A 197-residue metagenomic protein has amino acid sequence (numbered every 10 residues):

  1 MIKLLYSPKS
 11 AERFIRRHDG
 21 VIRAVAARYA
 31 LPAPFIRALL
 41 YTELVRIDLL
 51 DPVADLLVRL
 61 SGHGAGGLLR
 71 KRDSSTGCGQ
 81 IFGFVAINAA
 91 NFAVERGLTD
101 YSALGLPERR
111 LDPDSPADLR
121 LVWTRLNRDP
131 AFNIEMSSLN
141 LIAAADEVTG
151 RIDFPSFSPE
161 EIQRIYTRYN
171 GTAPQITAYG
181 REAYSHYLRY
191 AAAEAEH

Functional and structural regions predicted by a protein language model:
M1-H197: Catalytic glycan-binding domains that act on GlcNAc-containing polysaccharides
